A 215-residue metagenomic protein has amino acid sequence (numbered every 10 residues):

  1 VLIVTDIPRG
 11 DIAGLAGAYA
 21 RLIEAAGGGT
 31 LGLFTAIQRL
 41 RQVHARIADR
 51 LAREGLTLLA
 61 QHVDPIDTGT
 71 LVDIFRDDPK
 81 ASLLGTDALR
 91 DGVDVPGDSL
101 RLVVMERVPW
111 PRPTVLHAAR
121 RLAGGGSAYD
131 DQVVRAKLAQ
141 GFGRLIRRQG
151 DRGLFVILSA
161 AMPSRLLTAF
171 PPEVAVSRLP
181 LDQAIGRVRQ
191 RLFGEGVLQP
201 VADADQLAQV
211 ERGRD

Functional and structural regions predicted by a protein language model:
V1-D203, Q209-D215: ASCE RecA-like P-loop NTPase motor cores that couple ATP hydrolysis to mechanical translocation on nucleic acids
